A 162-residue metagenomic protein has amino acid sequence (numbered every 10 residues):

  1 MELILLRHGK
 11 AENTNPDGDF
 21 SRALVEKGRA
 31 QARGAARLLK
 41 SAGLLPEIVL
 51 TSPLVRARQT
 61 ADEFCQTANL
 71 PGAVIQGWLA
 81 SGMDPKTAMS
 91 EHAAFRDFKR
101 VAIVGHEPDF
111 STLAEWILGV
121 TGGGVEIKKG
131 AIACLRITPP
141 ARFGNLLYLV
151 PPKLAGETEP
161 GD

Functional and structural regions predicted by a protein language model:
E2-M83, S90, F110, G123-K129 (+1 more regions): Active-site-proximal alpha-helix that buttresses catalytic centers in soluble enzyme cores
L3, D97-G105: Generic beta-sheet signal
A42-L44, A94-K99: Glycine-rich phosphate-binding loop signature in dinucleotide/nucleotide-binding domains
V74, A114-G119: Short Pro/Gly-enriched beta-strand edge/turn motifs at strand-loop
A80-D84, L154-E157: A short acidic, often aromatic-flanked loop/helix-cap motif at beta-alpha or helix-coil junctions that lines enzyme
E107-W116, T158-D162: Extended, charge-rich low-complexity interaction segments
L118-N145, P151-A155: Domain-level recognition of soluble alpha/beta enzyme cores, biased toward histidine phosphatases/phosphomutases
